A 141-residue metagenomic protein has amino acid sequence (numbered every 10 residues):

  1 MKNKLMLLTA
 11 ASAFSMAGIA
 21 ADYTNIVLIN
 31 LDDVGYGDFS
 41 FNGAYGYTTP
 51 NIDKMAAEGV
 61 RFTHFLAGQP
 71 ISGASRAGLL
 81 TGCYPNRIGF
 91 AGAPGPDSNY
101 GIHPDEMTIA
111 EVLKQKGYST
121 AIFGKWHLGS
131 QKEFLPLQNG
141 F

Functional and structural regions predicted by a protein language model:
K2-K4, G18-F141: Formylglycine-dependent sulfatase
M6-L8: Short helix-onset patch at the extreme N-terminus, typifying the N->h transition of secretory signal peptides
A10, S15-A17: N-terminal signal peptide c-region/cleavage motif recognized by signal peptidases
